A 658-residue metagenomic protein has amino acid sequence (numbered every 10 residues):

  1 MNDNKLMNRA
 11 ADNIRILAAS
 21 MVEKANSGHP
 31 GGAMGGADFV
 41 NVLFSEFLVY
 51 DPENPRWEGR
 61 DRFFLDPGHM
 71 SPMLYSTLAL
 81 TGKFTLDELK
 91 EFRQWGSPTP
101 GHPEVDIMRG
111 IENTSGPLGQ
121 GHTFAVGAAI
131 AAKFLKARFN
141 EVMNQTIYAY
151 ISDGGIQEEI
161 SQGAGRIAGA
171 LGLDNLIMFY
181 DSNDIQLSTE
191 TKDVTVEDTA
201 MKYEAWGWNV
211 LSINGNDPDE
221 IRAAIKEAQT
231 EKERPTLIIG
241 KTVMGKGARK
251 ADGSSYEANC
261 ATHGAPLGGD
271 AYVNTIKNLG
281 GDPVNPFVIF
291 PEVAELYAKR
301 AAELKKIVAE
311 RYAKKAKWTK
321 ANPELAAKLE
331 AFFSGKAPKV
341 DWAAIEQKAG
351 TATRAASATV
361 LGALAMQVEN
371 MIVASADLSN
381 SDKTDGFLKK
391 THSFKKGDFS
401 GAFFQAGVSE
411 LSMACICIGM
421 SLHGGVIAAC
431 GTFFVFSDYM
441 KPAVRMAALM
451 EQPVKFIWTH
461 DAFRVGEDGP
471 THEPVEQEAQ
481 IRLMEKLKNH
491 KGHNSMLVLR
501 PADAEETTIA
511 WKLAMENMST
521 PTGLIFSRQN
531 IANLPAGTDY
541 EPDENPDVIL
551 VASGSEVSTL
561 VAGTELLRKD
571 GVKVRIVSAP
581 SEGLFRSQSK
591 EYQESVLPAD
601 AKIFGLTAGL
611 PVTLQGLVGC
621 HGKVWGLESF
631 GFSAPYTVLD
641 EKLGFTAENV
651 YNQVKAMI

Functional and structural regions predicted by a protein language model:
M1-T146, A294-E295, R300-T522, N530 (+3 more regions): Thiamine diphosphate
L65-D66, S152, I213, G240 (+5 more regions): Small/polar loops that bind or transfer phosphate-bearing groups
Q94-D106, F124, I130, F134-N144 (+7 more regions): Thiamine diphosphate
G127, Q145-E158: DG-centered beta-turn motif at the end of beta-strands
Y148, I372, I549-V551: Conserved beta-strand elements of the Class I
A149-Y150, M178, A374, F604: Residue-level marker for buried hydrophobic side chains located in beta-strands that build the well-ordered beta-sheet
A271, I276-D282, E292-K299, E303-K306: N-terminal hydrophobic/helix-forming segments and targeting peptides
